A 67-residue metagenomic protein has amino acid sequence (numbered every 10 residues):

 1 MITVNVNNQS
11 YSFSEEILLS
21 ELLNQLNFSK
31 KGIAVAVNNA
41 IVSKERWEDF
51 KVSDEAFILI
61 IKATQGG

Functional and structural regions predicted by a protein language model:
M1-Q9: Eukaryote-biased recognition of intrinsically disordered, low-complexity regulatory segments
S12-K51: Compact, glycine-rich, soluble single-domain proteins
E55-A56: Loop/turn positions that initiate beta-strands
G66-G67: Short, Lys/Arg- and Gly-enriched loop/turn segments at beta-strand edges
